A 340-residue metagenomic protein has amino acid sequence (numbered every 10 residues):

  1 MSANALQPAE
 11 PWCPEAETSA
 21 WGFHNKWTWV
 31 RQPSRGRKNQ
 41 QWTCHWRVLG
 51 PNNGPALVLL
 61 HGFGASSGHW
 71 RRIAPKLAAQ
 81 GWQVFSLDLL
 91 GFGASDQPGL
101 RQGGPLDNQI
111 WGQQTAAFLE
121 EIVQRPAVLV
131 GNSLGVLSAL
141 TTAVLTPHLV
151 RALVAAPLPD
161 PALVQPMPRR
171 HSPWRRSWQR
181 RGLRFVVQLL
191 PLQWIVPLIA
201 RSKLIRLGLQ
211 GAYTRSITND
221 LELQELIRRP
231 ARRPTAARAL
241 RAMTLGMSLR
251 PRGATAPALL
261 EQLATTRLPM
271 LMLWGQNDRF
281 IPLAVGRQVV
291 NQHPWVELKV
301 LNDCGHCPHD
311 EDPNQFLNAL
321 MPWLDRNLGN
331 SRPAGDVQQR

Functional and structural regions predicted by a protein language model:
M1-G36: An N-terminal hydrophobic leader/cap segment in hydrolases
V30-R47, A79, S86-L134, S172 (+1 more regions): Active-site loop/oxyanion-hole signature of alpha/beta-hydrolase fold enzymes
C44, Q193-A264: Conserved alpha/beta-hydrolase catalytic His-Asp/Glu region
R47-Q97: Conserved HGGG/HGGXW glycine-rich cap/lid loop of the alpha/beta-hydrolase fold
Q124-R170: Conserved hydrolase catalytic core segment
T266, M272-W274: Short beta-strand/loop motif that positions the catalytic acidic residue of the alpha/beta-hydrolase fold
N277-I281: Acidic catalytic loop of the alpha/beta-hydrolase fold
P294-R340: Catalytic active-site module of serine/aspartate enzymes centered on a nucleophile-bearing elbow/loop
